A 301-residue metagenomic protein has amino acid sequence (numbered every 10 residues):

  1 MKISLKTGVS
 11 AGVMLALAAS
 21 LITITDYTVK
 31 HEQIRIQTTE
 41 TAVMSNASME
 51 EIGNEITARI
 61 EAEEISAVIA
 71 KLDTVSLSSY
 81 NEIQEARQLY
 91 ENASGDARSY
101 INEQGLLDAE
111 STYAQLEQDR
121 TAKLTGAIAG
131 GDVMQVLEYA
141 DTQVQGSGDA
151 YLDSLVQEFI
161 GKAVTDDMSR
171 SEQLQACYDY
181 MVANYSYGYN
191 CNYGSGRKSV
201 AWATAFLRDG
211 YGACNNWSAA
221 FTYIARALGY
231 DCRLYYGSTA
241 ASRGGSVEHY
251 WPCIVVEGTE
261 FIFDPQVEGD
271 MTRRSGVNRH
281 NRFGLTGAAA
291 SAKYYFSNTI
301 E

Functional and structural regions predicted by a protein language model:
M1-S48, Y90, C177, A225 (+2 more regions): Gram-positive cell-envelope targeting signals
I24-E51, D119-E158: Linear, non-domain "peripheral" regions
K30, A183-N184, G188-C191, R208-D209 (+3 more regions): Repeated polar recognition positions within modular binding domains
Q37-K123: Beta-rich interaction/scaffold domains
G146-F206: Secondary-structure boundary elements
Q173-C177, G210-A225: Active-site nucleophilic cysteine motif
N216-L285: Hydrophobic/aromatic-rich core segments of domains that either
G276-E301: Low-complexity, Gly/Ser/Thr/Pro-rich intrinsically disordered linker/tail segments
